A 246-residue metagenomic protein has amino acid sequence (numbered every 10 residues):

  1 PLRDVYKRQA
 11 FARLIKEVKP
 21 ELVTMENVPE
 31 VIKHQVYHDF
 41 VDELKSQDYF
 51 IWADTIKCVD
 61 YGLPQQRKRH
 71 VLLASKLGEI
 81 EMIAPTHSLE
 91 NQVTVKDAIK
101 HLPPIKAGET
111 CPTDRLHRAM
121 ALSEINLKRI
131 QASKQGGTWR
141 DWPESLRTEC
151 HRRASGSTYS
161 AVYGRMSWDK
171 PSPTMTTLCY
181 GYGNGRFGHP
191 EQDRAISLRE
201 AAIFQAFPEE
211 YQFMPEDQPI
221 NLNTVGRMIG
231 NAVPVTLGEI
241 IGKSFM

Functional and structural regions predicted by a protein language model:
R3-V162: Class I S-adenosyl-L-methionine
A121-M246: C-terminal target-recognition/interaction regions appended to catalytic cores
